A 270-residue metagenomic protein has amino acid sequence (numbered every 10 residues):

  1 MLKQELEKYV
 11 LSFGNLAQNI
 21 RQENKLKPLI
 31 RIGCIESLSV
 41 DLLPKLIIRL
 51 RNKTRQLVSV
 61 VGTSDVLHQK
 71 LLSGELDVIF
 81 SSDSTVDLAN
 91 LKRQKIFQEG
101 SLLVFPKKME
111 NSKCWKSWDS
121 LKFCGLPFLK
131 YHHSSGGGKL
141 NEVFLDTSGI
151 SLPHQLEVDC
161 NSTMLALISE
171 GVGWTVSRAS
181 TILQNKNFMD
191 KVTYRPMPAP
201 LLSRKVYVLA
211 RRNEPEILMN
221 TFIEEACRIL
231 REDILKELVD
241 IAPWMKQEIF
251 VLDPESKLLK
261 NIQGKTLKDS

Functional and structural regions predicted by a protein language model:
M1-E5, L42, G137-N141, E214-R228: Short amphipathic alpha-helical coupling segments at ligand-binding clamshell hinges and other catalytic/signaling
M1-Q22: Alpha-helical "hinge/linker" immediately C-terminal to small N-terminal DNA-binding modules
K27-V86, V158: Central regulatory/effector-binding core of bacterial HTH transcription factors
K45-K53, S120-K122, G138-L152: Ligand-binding cleft/hinge of the Venus flytrap
N52, A179-F188, A199-S270: C-terminal effector-binding regulatory domain of bacterial HTH transcription factors
V66, L72-E75, S82, S134-T193 (+1 more regions): Hydrophobic hinge/microswitch elements
L88-Q94, E99, A166-R212: Beta-alpha-beta core module
N90-F128: Flexible hinge/capping segments at coil-to-helix
